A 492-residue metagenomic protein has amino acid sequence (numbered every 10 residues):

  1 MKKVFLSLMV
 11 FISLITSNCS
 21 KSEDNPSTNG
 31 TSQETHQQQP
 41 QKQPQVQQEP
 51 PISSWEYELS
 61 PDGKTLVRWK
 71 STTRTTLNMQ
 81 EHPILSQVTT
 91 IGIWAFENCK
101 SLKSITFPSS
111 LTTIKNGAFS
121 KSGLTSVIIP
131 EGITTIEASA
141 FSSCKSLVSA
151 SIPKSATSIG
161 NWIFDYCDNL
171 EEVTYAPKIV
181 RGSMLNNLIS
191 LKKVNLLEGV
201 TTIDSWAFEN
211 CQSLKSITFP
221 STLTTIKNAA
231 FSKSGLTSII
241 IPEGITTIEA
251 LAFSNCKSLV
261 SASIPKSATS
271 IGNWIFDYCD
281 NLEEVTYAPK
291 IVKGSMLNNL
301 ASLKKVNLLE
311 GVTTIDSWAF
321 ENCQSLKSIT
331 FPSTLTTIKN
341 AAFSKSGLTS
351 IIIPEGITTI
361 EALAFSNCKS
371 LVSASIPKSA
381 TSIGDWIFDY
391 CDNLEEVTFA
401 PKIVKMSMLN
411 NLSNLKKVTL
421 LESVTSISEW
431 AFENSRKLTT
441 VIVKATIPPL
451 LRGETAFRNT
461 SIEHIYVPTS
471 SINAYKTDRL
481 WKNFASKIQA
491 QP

Functional and structural regions predicted by a protein language model:
M1-F5: Bacterial N-terminal signal peptides that target proteins for export
L6-L8, S13-W55: Bacterial Sec-dependent N-terminal signal peptides
N29-E49, K100, Y166, Q212 (+3 more regions): Intrinsically disordered, low-complexity repeat/linker tracts enriched for polar/charged residues
E34-V46, N116, S216, N228 (+2 more regions): Polycationic, low-complexity disordered segments in secreted or periplasmic proteins
E56-P61, T72-T90, K100-T113, S122-T135 (+16 more regions): Structural signature of tandem-repeat unit edges
K64-T72, L297: Eukaryote-biased recognition of intrinsically disordered, low-complexity regulatory segments
G92-A95, K115-A118, E137-A140, G160-D165 (+13 more regions): Consensus positions within tandem repeat domains that build extended binding/scaffold surfaces
F457, S471, D478-K482: Acidic, glycine/polar-enriched metal-coordinating patches/loops that mediate binding to polyanionic ligands
